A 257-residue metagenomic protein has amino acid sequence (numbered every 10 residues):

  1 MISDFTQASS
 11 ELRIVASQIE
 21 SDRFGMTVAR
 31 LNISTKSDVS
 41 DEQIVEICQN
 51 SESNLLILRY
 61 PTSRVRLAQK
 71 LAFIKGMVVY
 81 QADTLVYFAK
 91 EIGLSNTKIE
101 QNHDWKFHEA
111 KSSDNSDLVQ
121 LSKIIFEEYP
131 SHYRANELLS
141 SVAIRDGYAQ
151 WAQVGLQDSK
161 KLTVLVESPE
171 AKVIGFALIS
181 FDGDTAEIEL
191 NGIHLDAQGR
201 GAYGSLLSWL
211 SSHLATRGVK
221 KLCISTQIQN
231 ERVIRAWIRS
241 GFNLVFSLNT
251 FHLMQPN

Functional and structural regions predicted by a protein language model:
M1-A29, V86, K90-S113, N257: Conserved N-terminal entry element of GNAT/NAT acetyltransferase domains
E11-A16, K172-F181, E187-G192: Conserved beta-strand in the GNAT
V28-L31, Q101-V142: Short amphipathic alpha-helix that is part of the acyltransferase structural core
I33-S113, L248-L253: Acyl-donor-binding surface of acyltransferase catalytic domains
V39-C48, L190-I193, G199-S212, T216 (+2 more regions): Conserved acetyl-CoA-binding loop-helix of GNAT-fold acetyltransferases
N54, A143, Q153-V164, E187: A short helix-loop-beta-strand connector motif used in the catalytic cores of GNAT acetyltransferases and, in some
S63-Q81, R200, G204, I228-F246: Conserved active-site alpha-helix within GNAT-family acetyltransferase domains
K160-A177, H194: Conserved beta-hairpin
